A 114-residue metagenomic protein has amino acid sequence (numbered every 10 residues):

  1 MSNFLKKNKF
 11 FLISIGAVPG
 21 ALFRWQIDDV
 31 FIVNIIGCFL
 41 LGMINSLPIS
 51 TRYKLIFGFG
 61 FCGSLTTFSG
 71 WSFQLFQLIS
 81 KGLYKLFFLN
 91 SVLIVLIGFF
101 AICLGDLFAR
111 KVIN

Functional and structural regions predicted by a protein language model:
M1-N114: Membrane-interface helix-loop junctions in multi-pass transporters/channels
